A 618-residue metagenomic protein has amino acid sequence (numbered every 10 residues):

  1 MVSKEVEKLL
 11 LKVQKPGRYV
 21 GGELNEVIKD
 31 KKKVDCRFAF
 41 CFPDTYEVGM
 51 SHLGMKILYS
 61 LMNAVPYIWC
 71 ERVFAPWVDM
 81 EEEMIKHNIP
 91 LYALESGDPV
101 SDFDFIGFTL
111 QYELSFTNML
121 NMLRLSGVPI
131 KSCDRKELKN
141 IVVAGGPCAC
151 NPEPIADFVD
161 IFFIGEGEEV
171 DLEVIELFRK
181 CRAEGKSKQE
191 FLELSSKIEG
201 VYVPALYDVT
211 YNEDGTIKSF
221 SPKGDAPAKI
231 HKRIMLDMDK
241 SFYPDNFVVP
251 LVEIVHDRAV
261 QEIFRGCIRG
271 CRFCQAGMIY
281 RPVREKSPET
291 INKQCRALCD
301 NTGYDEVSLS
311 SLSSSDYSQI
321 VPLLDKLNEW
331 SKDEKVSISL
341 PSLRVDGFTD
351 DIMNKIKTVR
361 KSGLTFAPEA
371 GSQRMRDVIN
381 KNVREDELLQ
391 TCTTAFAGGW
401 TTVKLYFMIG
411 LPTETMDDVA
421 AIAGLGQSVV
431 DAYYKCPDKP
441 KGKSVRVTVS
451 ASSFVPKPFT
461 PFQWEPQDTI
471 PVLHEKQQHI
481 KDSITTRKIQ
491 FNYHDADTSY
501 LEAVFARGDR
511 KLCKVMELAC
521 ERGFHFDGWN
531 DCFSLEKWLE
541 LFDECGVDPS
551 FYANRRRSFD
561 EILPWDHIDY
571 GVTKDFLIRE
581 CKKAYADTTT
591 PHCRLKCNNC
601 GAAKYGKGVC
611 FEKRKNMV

Functional and structural regions predicted by a protein language model:
V2-I28, F38-F40, T485-V618: Radical SAM enzyme core and accessory elements
L9-A39, Y46-E47, P204, T210 (+3 more regions): N-terminal [4Fe-4S]-dependent radical SAM core
F38-D44, M62, V249-F273, C299 (+2 more regions): N-terminal pre-triad scaffold of radical SAM enzymes
C41, L114, R296-K404, M408-T448 (+2 more regions): Conserved SAM/AdoMet-binding glycine-rich loop
H52, E253-E289, K596-M617: Canonical Radical SAM [4Fe-4S] cluster-binding loop centered on the CxxxCxxC motif and its immediate flanking residues
P66-D79: A short beta-strand-loop structural module common to alpha/beta enzyme folds
P76-P222, P461-D509, E517-D531: Glycine-rich beta-alpha loop elements in corrinoid/cobalamin-binding modules across cobalamin-dependent enzymes
V78-D79, P154, D208-N212, S318 (+8 more regions): Flexible glycine/acidic-rich beta-alpha junction loops that bind and position SAM and/or redox cofactors in anaerobic
